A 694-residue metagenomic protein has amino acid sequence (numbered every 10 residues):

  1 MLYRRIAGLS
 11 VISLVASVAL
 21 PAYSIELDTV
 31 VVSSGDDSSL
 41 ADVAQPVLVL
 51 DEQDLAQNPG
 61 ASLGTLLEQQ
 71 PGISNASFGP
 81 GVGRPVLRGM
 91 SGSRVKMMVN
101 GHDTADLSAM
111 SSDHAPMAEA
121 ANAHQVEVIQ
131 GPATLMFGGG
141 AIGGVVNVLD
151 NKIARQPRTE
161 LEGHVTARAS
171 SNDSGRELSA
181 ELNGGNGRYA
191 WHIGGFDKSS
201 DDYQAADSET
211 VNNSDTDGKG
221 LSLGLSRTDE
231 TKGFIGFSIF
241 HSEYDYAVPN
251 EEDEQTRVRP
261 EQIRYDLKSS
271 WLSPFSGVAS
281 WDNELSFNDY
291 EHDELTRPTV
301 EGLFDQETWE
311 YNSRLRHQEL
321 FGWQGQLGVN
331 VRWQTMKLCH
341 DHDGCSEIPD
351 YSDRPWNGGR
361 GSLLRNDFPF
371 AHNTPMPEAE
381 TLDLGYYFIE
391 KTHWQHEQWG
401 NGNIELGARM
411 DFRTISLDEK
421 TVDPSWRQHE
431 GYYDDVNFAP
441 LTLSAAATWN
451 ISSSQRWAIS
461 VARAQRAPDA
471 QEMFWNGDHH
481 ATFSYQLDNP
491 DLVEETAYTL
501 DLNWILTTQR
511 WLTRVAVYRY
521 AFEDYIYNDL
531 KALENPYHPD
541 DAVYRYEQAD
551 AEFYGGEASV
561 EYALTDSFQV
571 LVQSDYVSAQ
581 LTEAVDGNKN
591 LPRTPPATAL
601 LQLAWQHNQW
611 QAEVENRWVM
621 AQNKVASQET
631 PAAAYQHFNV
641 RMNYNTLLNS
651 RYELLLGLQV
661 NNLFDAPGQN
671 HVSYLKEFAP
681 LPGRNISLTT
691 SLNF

Functional and structural regions predicted by a protein language model:
K96, Q125-I129, L135, V145-A154 (+8 more regions): Predominantly transmembrane beta-strands of Gram-negative outer membrane beta-barrel pores used for transport
D103-Q130: Short acidic/polar hinge/loop motifs at secondary-structure boundaries that mediate gating or recognition
A167, I193, D197, S280-T296 (+5 more regions): Membrane-embedded beta-barrel scaffold of Gram-negative outer-membrane proteins
A169-S199, E209-D245, Q255-P274, V278-A279 (+2 more regions): Transmembrane beta-barrel wall of Gram-negative outer-membrane proteins
T216-K337, G344, D501, L512-R514: Outer-membrane beta-barrel domain signature, strongest for Gram-negative TonB-dependent receptors and also present
S222-G224, T308-L315, T381-G385, L487-V493 (+5 more regions): Outer membrane beta-barrel strand-and-loop segments of large Gram-negative receptors, especially TonB-dependent
T374-F522, A563-S567, L571-S578, Q602-A604: Structural signature of Gram-negative outer-membrane beta-barrels, strongest in the C-terminal barrel of TonB-dependent
W394-Q398, I404, M410-R413, Y518-F522 (+4 more regions): Gram-negative outer-membrane beta-barrel transporters
